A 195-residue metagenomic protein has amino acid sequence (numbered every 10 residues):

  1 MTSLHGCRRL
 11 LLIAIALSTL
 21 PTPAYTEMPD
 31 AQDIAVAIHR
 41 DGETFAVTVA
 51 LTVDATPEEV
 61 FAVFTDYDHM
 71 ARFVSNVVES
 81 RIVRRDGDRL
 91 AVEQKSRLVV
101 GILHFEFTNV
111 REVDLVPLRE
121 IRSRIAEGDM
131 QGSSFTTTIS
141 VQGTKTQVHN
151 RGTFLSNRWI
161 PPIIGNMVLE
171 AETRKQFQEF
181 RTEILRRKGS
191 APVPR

Functional and structural regions predicted by a protein language model:
T2-L11: Bacterial N-terminal signal peptides that target proteins for export
L10-L20: Bacterial N-terminal signal peptides
A24-G87, K175: Hydrophobic ligand-binding cavity/cleft-lining segments
R40-D41, T52, R81-D129, Q178-R195: Glycine-rich portal/gate segments that line the openings of hydrophobic small-molecule binding cavities
V60-F61, M70, V148-N150, F180: Hydrophobic pocket/interface hotspot
F64-Y67, V74-V77, D86, Q94-L98 (+3 more regions): A mature extracytoplasmic/lumenal domain signature
I125-A171: Beta-strand/loop substructures that line and gate deep hydrophobic ligand-binding cavities in soluble
L169-F180: Short, hydrophobic-biased amphipathic alpha-helical segments
